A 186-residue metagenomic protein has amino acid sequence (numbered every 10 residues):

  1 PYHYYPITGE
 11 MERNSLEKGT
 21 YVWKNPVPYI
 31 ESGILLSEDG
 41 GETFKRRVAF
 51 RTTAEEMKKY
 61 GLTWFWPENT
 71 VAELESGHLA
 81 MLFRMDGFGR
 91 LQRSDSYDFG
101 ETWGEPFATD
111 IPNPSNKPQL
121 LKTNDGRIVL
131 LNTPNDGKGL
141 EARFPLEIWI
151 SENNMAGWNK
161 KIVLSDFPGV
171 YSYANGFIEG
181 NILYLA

Functional and structural regions predicted by a protein language model:
P1-A186: Asp-box/BNR beta-propeller blade signature and adjacent active/binding-site loops in extracellular glycan-interacting
